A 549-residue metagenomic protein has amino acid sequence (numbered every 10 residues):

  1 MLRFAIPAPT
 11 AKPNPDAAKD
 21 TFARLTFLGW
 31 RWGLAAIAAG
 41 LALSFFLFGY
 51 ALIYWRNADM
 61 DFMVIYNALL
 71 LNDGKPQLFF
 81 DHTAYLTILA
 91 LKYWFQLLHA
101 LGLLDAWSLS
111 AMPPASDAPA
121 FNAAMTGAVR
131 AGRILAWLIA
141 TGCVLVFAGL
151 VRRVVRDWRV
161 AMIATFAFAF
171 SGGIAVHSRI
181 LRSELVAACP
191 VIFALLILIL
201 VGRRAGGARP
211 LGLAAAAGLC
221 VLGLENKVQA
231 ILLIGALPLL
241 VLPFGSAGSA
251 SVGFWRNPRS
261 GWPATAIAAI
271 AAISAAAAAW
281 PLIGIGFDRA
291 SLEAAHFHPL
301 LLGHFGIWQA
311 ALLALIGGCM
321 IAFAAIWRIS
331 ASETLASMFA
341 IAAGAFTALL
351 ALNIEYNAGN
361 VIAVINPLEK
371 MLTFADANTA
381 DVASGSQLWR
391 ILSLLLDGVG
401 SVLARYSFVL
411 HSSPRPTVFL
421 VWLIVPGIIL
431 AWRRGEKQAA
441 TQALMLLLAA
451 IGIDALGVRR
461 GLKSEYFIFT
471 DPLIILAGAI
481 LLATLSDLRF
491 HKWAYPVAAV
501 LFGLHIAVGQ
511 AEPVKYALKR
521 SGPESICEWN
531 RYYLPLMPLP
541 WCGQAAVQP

Functional and structural regions predicted by a protein language model:
R3, L145-A148, L242, A247-A250 (+2 more regions): Hydrophobic, aromatic-rich transmembrane alpha-helices and their immediate juxtamembrane boundary segments
T21-R24, R153-V155, A194-L213, G223 (+2 more regions): Membrane-interface transmembrane helices that cradle and orient dolichyl/undecaprenyl
L28-F62, L70-P76, A100, F170-S171 (+4 more regions): Transmembrane signal-anchor helices characteristic of membrane glycosylation enzymes that use polyprenol
A35-A38, N122, T126, R130-V155 (+2 more regions): Transmembrane-helix motifs of polytopic, lipid-linked glycan transferases
G40-L41, A164-A169, L196, C220-L224 (+1 more regions): Short helix- or helix-capping micro-motifs that position conserved polar/aromatic residues at function-defining sites
Y66, L78-W137, M371-W389, G543: Interfacial juxtamembrane loops and adjacent helix segments that form the catalytic/substrate-binding surfaces
G173-A187, K463-F467: Short acidic/glycine- and proline-prone juxtamembrane loop motifs at membrane-interface regions of multi-pass membrane
G218, S337-F346, L447-L448, L482-K515: Signature aromatic-anchored transmembrane alpha helix within multi-pass, membrane-resident enzymes that catalyze glycan
